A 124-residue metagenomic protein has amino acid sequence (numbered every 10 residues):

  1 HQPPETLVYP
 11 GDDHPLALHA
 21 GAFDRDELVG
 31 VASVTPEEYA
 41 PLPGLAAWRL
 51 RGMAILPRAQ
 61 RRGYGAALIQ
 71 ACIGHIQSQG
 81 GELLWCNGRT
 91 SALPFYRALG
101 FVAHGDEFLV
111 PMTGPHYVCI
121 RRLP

Functional and structural regions predicted by a protein language model:
H1-P15: Conserved GNAT-fold acetyl-CoA-binding loop/helix
T6-L7, A17-G21, V31, G52 (+2 more regions): Short hydrophobic/aromatic beta-strand element in the GNAT-like acyltransferase core that lines or flanks the acyl-donor
G21, E27-E38, R49-A54: Conserved beta-strand in the GNAT
E37-M53, Q60, P111-P115: A conserved beta-turn-beta hairpin within the catalytic core of GNAT-like acetyltransferases that forms part
A59, G63-A71: Conserved acetyl-CoA pyrophosphate-binding loop and the N-cap/start of the following alpha-helix in GNAT-like
I69, I76-R89: Conserved GNAT acetyl-CoA-binding A-motif
W85-N87, V102-V118: Conserved catalytic-core motifs of GNAT/GCN5-like acyltransferases
Y96, F101: Conserved active-site tyrosine of GNAT-family acetyltransferases
